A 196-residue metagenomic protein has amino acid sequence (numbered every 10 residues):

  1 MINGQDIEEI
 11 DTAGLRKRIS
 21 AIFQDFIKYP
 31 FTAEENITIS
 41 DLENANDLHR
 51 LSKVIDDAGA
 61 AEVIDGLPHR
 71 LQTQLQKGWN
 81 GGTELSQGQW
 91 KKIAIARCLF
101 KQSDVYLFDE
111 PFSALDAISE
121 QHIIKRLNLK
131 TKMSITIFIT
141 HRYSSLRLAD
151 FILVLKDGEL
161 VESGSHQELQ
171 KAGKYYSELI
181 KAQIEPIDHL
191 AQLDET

Functional and structural regions predicted by a protein language model:
M1-G14, Q76, Q121: ABC ATPase NBD Q-loop/coupling interface
R16, E34-N80, I124-K125, M133: ABC ATPase nucleotide-binding domain helical subdomain, centered on the C-loop/LSGGQ "ABC signature"
Y29, A61-K91, Q102, P111 (+1 more regions): ABC-fold ATPase nucleotide-binding domain signature/coupling loops
H69-R70, K125, R142, R147-T196: C-terminal portion of ABC ATPase nucleotide-binding domains
A117-S119: Helix N-cap at the start of a conserved alpha-helix in ABC-type nucleotide-binding domains
N128-T140, L146: Conserved catalytic loops of ABC-family nucleotide-binding domains
